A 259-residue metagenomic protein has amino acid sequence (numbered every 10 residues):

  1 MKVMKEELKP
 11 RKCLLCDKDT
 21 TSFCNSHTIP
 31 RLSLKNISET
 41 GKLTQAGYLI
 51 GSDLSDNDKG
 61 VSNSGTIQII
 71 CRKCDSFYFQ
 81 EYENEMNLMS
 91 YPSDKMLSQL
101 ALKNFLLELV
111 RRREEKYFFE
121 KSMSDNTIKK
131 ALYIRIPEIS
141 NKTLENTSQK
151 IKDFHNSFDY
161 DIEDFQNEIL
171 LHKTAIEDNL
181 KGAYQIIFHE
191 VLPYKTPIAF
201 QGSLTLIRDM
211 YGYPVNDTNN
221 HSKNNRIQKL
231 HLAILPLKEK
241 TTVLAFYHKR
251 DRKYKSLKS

Functional and structural regions predicted by a protein language model:
M1-S90: An N-terminal structural lobe/cap that precedes and organizes the functional/catalytic core across diverse proteins
L8, L14-L15, L32-L34, L43 (+14 more regions): Generic detector of leucine side chains in alpha-helical contexts
R11, R31, R72, R111-R113 (+4 more regions): Arginine residue identity/basic-tract feature
S22, S26, S33, S38 (+12 more regions): Generic serine detector
T40-G41, G47, E114, F118-S124 (+1 more regions): General N-terminal targeting signals
N84-K150: Long, hydrophobic, well-ordered secondary-structure blocks that form the structural core and pocket-lining surfaces
E138-S259: C-terminal, charged low-complexity interaction regions
